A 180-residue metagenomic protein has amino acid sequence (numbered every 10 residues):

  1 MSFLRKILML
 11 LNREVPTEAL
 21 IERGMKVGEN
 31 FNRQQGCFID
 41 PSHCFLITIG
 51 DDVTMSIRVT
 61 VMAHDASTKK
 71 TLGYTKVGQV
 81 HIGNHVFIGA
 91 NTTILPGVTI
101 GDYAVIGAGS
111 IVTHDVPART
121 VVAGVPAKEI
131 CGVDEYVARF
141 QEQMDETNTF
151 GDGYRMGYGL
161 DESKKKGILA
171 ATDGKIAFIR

Functional and structural regions predicted by a protein language model:
M1-I39: Extended, small-residue-rich solenoid/repeat segments and analogous flexible loops that form exposed scaffolds
R13, A63, S67-T68: Short juxtamembrane and helix-loop transition motifs at transmembrane-helix boundaries in membrane proteins
E29, Q34-Q35, D40, G50-D51 (+11 more regions): Left-handed beta-helix
T68-Y74: Flexible, solvent-exposed loop segments that connect beta-strands
T75-I88, T93, A127-R180: C-terminal segments of enzyme domains that contribute to small-molecule binding surfaces
